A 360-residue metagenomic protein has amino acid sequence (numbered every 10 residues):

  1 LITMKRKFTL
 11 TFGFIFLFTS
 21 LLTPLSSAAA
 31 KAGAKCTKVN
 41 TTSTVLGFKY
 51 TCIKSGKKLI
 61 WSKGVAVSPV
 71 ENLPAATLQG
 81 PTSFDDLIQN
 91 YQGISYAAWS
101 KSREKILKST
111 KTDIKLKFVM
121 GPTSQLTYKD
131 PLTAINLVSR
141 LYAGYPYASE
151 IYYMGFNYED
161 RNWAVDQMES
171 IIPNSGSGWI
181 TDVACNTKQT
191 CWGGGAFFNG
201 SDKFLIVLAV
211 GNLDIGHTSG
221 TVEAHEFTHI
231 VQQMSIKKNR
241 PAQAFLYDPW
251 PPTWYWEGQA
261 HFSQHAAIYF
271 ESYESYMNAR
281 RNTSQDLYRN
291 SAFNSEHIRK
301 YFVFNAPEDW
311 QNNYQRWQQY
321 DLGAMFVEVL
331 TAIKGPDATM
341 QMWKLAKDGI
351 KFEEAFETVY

Functional and structural regions predicted by a protein language model:
I2-F12: Bacterial N-terminal signal peptides that target proteins for export
F12-S20: Bacterial N-terminal signal peptides
T19-S27: C-terminal segment of classical bacterial N-terminal signal peptides
S27, V138, S263, S284-Y360: Active-site-proximal alpha-helical
A28-T42: Secreted, propeptide-processed cysteine-rich mini-domains
L46-K54: Extracellular disulfide-bonded cysteine-rich modules/repeats
V70-G216, G220-T221, N239, P249 (+1 more regions): Non-catalytic architectural context of zinc metalloproteases
N186-R289: Zinc-dependent metallopeptidase catalytic helix centered on the HExxH motif and its immediate flanking segment
